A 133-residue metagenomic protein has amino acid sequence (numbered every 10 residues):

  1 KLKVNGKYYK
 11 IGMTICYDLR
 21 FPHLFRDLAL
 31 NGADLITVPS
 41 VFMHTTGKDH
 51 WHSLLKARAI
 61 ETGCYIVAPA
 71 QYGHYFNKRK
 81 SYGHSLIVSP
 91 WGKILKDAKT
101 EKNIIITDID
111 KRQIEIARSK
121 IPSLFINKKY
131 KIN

Functional and structural regions predicted by a protein language model:
K1-G12, L35: Beta-strand-turn-beta hairpins that frame and shape the catalytic cleft of phosphate-ester-processing enzymes
G12-T14, V67: Structural detector of well-ordered beta-strand residues that form the stable sheet scaffold of enzyme domains
T14-D18, T107: Active-site-adjacent beta-strand anchor residues
R20-I105: CN hydrolase (nitrilase-like) catalytic-core segments centered on the catalytic cysteine and neighboring Lys/Glu
K102-K120: A short, polar/charged loop-to-alpha-helix boundary motif
E115-N133: A short C-terminal boundary segment appended to hydrolase-like catalytic domains
